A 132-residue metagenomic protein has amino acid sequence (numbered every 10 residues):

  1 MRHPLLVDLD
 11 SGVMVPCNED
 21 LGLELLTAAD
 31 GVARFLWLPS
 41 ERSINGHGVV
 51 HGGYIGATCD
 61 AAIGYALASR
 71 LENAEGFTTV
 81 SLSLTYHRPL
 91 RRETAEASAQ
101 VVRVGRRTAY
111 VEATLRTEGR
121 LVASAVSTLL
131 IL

Functional and structural regions predicted by a protein language model:
M1-L132: Terminal targeting signals and extreme-terminal segments of soluble enzymes
